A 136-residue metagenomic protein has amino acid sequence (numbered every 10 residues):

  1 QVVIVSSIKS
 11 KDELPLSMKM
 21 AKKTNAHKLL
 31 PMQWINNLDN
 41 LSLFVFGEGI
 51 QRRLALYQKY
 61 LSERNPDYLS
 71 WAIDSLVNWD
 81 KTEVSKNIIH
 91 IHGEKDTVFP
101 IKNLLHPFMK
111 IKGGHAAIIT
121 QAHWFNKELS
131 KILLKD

Functional and structural regions predicted by a protein language model:
Q1, L16-M20, N103-P107, H123-W124: Short, glycine/charged-enriched secondary-structure capping and boundary segments
V2-Q33: Flexible "cap/lid" loop of the alpha/beta hydrolase fold
W34-K81: Conserved alpha/beta-hydrolase catalytic His-Asp/Glu region
V84-I88, K102-H106: Short, proline-enriched alpha-helix->beta-strand connector loops that line the catalytic pocket of alpha/beta-hydrolase
H90-H92, D96: Short beta-strand/loop motif that positions the catalytic acidic residue of the alpha/beta-hydrolase fold
T97-P100, I118: Nucleotide-sugar-dependent glycosyltransferase donor-binding/catalytic pocket residues
M109-D136: Catalytic active-site module of serine/aspartate enzymes centered on a nucleophile-bearing elbow/loop
